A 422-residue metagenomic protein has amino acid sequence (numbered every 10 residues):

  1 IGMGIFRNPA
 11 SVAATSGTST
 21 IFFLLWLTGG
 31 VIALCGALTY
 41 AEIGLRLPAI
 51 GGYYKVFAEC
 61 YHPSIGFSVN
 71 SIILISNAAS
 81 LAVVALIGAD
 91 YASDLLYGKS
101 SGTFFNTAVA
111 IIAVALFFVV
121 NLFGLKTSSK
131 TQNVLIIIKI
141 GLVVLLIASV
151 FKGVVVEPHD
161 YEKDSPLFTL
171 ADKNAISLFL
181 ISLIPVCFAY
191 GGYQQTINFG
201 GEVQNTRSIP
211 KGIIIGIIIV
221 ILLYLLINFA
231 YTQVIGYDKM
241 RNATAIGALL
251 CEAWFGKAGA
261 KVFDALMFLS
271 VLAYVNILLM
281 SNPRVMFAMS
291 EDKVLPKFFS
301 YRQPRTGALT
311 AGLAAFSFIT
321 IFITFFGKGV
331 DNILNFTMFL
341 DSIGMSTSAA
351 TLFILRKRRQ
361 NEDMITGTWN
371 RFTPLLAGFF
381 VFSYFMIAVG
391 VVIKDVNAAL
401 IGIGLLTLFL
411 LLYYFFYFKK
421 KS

Functional and structural regions predicted by a protein language model:
S11-A14, L34-V114, V119-L122, F268-A288 (+1 more regions): Hydrophobic transmembrane alpha-helices that form the core helical bundles of multi-pass secondary transporters
A13-T18, D90, D94-N106, K126-L135 (+4 more regions): Transmembrane helix-loop boundary segments of multi-pass membrane transporters
S19-F23, K99-F105, I137-D264: Helix-loop-helix junctions that connect adjacent transmembrane segments in multi-pass membrane transporters
L25-L27, L95-K126, V143-L146, A311-F318 (+1 more regions): Transmembrane alpha-helical segments of multi-pass small-molecule transport proteins
K55-F57, H62, D94-K99, T169 (+3 more regions): TM-loop-TM module centered on a large, flexible mid-protein loop between adjacent transmembrane helices in multi-pass
F105-H159, I213, T337-T347, A398-F409: Membrane-interface loop-to-helix entry segments
L142-L146, M286, T337-M364, F382-Y384 (+1 more regions): Hydrophobic alpha-helical segments of multi-pass membrane transport proteins
F298-T310, M345-A398, S422: C-terminal membrane-solvent junction of multi-pass transporters and transport-like membrane proteins
